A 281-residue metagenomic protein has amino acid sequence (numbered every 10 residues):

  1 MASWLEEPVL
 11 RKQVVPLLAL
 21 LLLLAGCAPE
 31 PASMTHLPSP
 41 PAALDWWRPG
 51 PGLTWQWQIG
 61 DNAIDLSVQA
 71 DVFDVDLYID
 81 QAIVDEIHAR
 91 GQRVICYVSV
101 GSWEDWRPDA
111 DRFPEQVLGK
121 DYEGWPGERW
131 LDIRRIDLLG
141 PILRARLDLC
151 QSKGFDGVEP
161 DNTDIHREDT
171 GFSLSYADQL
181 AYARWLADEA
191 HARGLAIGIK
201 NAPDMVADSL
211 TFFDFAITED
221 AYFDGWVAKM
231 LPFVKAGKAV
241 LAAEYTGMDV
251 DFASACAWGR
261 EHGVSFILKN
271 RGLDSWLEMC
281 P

Functional and structural regions predicted by a protein language model:
P8: Cationic, low-complexity basic patches in intrinsically disordered or flexible, solvent-exposed regions
R11-L17: Sec-dependent signal peptide recognition, specifically the positively charged N-region followed immediately by
L23-G26: C-terminal motif of bacterial Sec signal peptides marking the signal peptidase cleavage site
A28-E30: Bacterial signal peptide processing site
H36-P281: Glycan-processing catalytic domains of CAZymes
